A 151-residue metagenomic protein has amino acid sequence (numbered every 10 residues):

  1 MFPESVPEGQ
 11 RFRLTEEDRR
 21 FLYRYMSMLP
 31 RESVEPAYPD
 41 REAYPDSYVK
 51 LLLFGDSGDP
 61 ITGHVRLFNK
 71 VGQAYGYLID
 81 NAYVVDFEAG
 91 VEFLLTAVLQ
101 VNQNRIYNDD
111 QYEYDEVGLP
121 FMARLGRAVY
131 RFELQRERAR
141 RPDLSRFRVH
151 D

Functional and structural regions predicted by a protein language model:
M1-D151: Structured C-terminal helix/loop/strand segments within mature extracytoplasmic catalytic/sensor domains
